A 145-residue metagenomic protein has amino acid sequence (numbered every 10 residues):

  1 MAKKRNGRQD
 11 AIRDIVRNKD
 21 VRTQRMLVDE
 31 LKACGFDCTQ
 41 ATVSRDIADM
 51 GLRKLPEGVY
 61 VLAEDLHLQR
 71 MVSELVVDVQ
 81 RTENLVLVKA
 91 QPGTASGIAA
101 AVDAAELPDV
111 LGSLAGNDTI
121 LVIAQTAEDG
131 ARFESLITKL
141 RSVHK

Functional and structural regions predicted by a protein language model:
M1-D29: Extreme N-terminal segment that seeds HTH/winged-HTH DNA-binding domains in transcriptional regulators
A2, A33, V88, P92: Conserved phosphate/pyrophosphate-binding and hydrolysis machinery centered on Walker-type P-loop NTPases, extending
K3-N6, A48-T82: HTH-adjacent hinge/linker in prokaryotic transcriptional regulators
G7, R22, C38, G93 (+1 more regions): Conserved active-site and cofactor/substrate-binding residues in soluble primary-metabolism enzymes
K19, C34, D49-R53, A101-A105 (+2 more regions): Conserved, well-folded catalytic cores of nucleic-acid-processing and energy-transducing macromolecular machines
V21-D49, R53-L55: N-terminal helix-turn-helix
L68-L140: Non-DNA-binding regulatory cores of transcription-related proteins, predominantly C-terminal effector-binding
